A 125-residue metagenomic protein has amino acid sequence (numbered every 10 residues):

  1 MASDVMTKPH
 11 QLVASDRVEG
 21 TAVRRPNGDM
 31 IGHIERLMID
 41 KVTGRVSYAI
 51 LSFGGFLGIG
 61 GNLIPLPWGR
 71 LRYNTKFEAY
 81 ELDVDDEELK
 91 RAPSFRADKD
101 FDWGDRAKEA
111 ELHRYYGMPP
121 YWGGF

Functional and structural regions predicted by a protein language model:
M1-F125: Peripheral interaction segments used for macromolecular assembly
